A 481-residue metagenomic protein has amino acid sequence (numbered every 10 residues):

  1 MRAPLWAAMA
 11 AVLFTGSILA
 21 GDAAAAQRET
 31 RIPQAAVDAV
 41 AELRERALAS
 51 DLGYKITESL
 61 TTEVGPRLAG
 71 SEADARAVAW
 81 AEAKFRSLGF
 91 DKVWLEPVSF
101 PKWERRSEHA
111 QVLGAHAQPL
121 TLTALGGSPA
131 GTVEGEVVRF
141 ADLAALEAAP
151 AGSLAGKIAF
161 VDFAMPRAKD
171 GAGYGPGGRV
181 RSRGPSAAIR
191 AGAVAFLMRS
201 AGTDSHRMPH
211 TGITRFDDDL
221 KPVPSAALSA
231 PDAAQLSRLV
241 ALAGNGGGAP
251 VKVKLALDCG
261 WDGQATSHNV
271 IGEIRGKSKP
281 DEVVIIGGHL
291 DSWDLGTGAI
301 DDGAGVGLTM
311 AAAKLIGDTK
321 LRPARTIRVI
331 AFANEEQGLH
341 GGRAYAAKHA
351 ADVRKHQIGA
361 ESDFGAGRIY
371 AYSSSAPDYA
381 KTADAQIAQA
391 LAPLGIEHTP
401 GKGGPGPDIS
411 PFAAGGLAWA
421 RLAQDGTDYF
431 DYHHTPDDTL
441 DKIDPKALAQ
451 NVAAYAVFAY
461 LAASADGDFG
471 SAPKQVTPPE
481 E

Functional and structural regions predicted by a protein language model:
R28-T30, A36-D38, E58, T62-D170: Noncatalytic luminal/extracellular "stalk/propeptide" segments of secretory-pathway proteins
R31-S71, M208-I213, D291-S292, I358 (+2 more regions): N-terminal capping segment at the start of a domain
D38-A39, G114-A151, T214-A299, A311-K314 (+1 more regions): Soluble metallo-hydrolase cores and metallopeptidase-like ectodomains found primarily in the secretory/periplasmic
V40-L48, T62-E72, A124, G135-F140 (+8 more regions): Second-shell loop/turn segments in exported
K55, L315-H340: Short helix-loop-beta-strand segments that form the rim/entrance of peptidase-like active sites
S71, L120-P224, T297, H398: Extracellular/luminal Protease-associated
A115-A117, A130, G135, V223-L228 (+5 more regions): Metal-dependent peptidase/peptidase-like ectodomains
S225, K314, D318, R325 (+1 more regions): His/Asp/Glu-rich mid-to-C-terminal helical/loop segments that flank catalytic regions of hydrolases
